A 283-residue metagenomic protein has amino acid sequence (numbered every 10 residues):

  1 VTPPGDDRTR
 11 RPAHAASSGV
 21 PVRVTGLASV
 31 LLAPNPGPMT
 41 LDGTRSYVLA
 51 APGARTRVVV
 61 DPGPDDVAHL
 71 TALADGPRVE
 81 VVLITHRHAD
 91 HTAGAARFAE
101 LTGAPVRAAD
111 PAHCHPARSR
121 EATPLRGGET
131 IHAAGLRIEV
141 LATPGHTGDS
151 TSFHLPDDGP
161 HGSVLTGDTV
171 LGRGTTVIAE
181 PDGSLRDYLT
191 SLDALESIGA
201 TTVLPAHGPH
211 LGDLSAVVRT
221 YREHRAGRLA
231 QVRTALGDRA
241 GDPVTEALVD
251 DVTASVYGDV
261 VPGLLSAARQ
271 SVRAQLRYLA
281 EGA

Functional and structural regions predicted by a protein language model:
V1-V20: Actinobacteria-biased recognition of intrinsically disordered, low-complexity terminal regions
H14-D75, S152-G167: Conserved beta-strand hairpin/beta-sheet module of binuclear metal-dependent hydrolase folds, prominently
G37-G43, P62-E139, D158-G162: Active-site HxH/HxHxD metal-binding segment of metal-dependent hydrolases
A54-V59, P64-D66, R137-A235: Metallo-beta-lactamase
T85-H91, H146, H207, Q275: Histidine-centered divalent metal-coordination motifs
L236-A283: C-terminal regulatory/interaction regions
